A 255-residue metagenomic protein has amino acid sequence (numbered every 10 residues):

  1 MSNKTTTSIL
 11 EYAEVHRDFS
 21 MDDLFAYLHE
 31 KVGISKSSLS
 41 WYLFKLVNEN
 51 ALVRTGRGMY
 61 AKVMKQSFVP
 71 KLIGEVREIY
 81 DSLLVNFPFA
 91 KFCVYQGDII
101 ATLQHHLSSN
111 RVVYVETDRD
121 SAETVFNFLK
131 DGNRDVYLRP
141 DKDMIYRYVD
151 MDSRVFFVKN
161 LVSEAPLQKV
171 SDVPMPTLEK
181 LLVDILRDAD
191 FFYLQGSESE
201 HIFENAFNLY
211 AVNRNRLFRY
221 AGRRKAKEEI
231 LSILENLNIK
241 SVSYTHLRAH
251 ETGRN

Functional and structural regions predicted by a protein language model:
M1-Y12: Short alpha-helical segments that sit at the start of domains
E11-H16, Y27: Short amphipathic alpha-helical elements of helix-turn-helix/winged-helix folds
D18-D22, E30-L83: Short beta-edge/loop segments at beta->alpha junctions of small alpha/beta modules that act as binding/recognition
F19, S38-W41, D120, T124 (+2 more regions): Short, well-structured alpha-helical interface segments that form or flank functional binding sites
G58, E75-D152: Short gly/ser-rich loop at a beta-strand->alpha-helix junction or flexible surface loop bordering the NTP-binding
D135-Y244: Hydrophobic alpha-helical interaction segments
T245-T252: Conserved small/polar residues in nucleotide/adenosyl-binding loops
